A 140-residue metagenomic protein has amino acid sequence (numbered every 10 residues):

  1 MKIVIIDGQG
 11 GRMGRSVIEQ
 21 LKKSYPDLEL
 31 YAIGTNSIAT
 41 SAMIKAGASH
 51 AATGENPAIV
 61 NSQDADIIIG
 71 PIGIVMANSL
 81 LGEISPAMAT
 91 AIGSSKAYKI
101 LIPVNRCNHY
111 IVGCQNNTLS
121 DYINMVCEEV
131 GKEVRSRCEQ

Functional and structural regions predicted by a protein language model:
M1-T35: Glycine-rich phosphate/diphosphate-binding loop of Rossmann-like nucleotide-binding domains
I5, A32-G34, A52-T53, G70 (+1 more regions): General beta-strand structural signal in soluble alpha/beta enzymes
Q9-G11, I67, G73-M76, N105-C107: Short glycine-rich anion-binding loops that position phosphate/pyrophosphate groups of nucleotides and phosphorylated
L21, A87-I92: Catalytic-core regions built around general acid/base machinery
D27-L28, S94-K99: A short helix->loop->beta-strand "cap" motif at the edges of active sites that frequently abuts
Y31-T53, H109-G113: N-terminal beta-loop-helix "entrance" segment that forms/cooperates in small-molecule cofactor or anionic ligand
H50-M88: Glycine-rich phosphate-binding loop
L101-C138: Short, glycine-/small-residue-rich phosphate/pyrophosphate-handling segment
